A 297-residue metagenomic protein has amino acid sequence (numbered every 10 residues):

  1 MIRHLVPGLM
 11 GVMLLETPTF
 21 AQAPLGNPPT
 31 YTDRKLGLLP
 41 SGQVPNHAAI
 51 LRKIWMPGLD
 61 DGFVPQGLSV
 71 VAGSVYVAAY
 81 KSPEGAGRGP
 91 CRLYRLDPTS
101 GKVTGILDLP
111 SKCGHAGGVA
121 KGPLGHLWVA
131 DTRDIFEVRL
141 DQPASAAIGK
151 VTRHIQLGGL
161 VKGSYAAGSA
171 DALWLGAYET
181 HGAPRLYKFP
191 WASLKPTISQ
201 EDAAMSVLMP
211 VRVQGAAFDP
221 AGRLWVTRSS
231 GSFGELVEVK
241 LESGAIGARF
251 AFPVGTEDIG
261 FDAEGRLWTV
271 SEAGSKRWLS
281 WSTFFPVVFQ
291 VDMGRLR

Functional and structural regions predicted by a protein language model:
Q22-M56, V287-R297: Sequence/structural signature of beta-propeller modules and their immediately flanking N-terminal secretory/stalk
K53-G89: Beta-strand-rich domains and repeat architectures in extracellular enzymes and scaffolds, especially beta-propellers
M56-D60, L107-K112, H154-G159, A204-P210 (+1 more regions): Surface loop/turn motifs at the tips and blade-to-blade linkers of beta-strand repeat domains
G62-G67, C113-G118, L157-G168, M209-G215 (+1 more regions): Repeated scaffold domains used in trafficking and secretory/extracellular systems, primarily beta-propellers
V70-A72, K121-L124, G168-A170, F218-A221 (+1 more regions): Residue-level detector of Asp-centered blade-edge/turn motifs that repeat once per structural unit in beta-propeller
V75-V77, H126-V129, L173-G176, R223-V226 (+1 more regions): Conserved beta-propeller blade signature
S82-G85, D134-F136, T180-A183, S230-F233 (+1 more regions): Short glycine/acidic-enriched loop and turn motifs that connect beta-strands
S206-V239: Loop/turn-rich, solvent-exposed surfaces of beta-rich toroidal or solenoidal domains
